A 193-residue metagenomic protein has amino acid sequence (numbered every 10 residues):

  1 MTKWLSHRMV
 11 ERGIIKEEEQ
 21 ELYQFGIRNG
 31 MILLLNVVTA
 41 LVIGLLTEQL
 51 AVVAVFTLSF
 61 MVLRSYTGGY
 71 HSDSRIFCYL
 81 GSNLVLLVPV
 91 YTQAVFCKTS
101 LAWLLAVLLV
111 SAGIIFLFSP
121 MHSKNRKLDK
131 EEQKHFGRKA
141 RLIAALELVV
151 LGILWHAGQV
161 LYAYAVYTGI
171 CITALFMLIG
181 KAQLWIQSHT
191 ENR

Functional and structural regions predicted by a protein language model:
K3-V52: Hydrophobic transmembrane alpha-helices
I43-L58, A102-S111: Structural signature of hydrophobic alpha-helical transmembrane segments
F60-S72, F118-L128, K181-A182: C-terminal ends of transmembrane helices
S65-G81, L87-V88, T92: Interfacial aromatic-anchored transmembrane helix boundaries in multi-pass membrane proteins
D73-L84, A102-L108, E131-R138: Cytoplasmic-side transmembrane-helix entry/capping segments in multi-pass membrane proteins
P89-W103, A144-V160: Hydrophobic alpha-helical transmembrane segments in multi-pass integral membrane proteins
H122-A145: Membrane-helix boundary/juxtamembrane motif in polytopic membrane proteins
Y164-L178: Small-residue-rich transmembrane alpha-helices that serve as helix-helix interface/gating elements in multipass
